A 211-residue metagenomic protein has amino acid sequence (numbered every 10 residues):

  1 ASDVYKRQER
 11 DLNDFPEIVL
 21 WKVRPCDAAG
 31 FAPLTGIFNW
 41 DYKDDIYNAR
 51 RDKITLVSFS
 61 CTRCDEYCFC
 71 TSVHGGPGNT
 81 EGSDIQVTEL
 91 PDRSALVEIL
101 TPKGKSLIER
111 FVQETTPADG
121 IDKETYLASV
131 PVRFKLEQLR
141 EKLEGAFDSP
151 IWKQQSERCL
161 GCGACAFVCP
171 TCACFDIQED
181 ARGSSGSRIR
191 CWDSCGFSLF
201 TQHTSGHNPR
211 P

Functional and structural regions predicted by a protein language model:
A1-Y5: Short, small-residue-biased leader/transition segments that mark boundaries at the very start of proteins
K6-N13: A short acidic-Thr-Gly-centered motif at the start of a beta-strand
N13-P16, D41: Well-ordered mid-protein domain cores that form the structural environment of catalytic cofactors
E17-V19, T55: Structural motif
C26: Extended, charge-enriched "interface" segments that sit outside catalytic cores
A29-F197: Catalytic cores of enzyme domains
R190-P211: Flanking helices and flexible, charged tails adjoining ferredoxin-like Fe-S electron-transfer domains in multi-subunit
